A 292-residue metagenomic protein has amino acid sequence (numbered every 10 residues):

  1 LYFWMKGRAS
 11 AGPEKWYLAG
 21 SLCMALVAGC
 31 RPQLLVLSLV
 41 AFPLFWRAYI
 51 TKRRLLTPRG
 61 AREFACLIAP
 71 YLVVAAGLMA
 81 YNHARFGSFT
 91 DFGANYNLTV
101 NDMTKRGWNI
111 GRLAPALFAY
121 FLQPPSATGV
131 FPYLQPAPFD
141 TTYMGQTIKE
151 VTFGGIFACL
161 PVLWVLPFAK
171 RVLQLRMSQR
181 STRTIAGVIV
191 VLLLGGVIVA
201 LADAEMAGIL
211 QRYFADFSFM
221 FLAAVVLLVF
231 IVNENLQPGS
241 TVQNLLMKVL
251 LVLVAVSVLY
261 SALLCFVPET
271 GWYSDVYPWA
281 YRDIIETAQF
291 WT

Functional and structural regions predicted by a protein language model:
L1-T292: Membrane-proximal envelope and lipid/glycan-remodeling enzymes
